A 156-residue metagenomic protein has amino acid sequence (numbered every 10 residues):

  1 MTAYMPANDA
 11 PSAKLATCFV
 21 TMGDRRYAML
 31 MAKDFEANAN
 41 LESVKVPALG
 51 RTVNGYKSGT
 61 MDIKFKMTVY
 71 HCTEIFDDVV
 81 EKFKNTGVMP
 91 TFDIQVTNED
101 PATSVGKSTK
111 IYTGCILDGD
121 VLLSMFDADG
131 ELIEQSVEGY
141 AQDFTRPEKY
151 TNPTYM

Functional and structural regions predicted by a protein language model:
M1, E99-A102, M156: Charged, amphipathic alpha-helical segments and their flanking helix caps
T2-V79, G114-E138, R146: Solvent-exposed edge beta-strands and adjacent loop segments that serve as assembly or binding interfaces
N54-T60, P90, N98, K110 (+1 more regions): Generic ordered-secondary-structure signal
D78-E81, E148-Y155: Short, charged, solvent-exposed linker or helix-capping segments at domain edges/interfaces that act as flexible hinges
V80-T113: Short, acidic/charged, Gly/Pro-enriched secondary-structure junctions
K82-K84, L132, M156: Hydrophobic alpha-helical segments
